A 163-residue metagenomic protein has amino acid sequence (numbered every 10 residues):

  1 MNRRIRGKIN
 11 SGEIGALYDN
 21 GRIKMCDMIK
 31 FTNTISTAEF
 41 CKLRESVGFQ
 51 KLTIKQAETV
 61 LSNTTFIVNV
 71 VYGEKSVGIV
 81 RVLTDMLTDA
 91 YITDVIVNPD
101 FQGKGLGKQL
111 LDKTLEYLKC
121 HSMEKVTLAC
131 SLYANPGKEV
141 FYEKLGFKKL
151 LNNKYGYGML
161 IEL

Functional and structural regions predicted by a protein language model:
Y18-K55: Short amphipathic alpha-helix that is part of the acyltransferase structural core
T59-N69, V126: A short helix-loop-beta-strand connector motif used in the catalytic cores of GNAT acetyltransferases and, in some
T65-V80: Conserved beta-hairpin
T84-I92, Q102, V126, N152: A conserved beta-turn-beta hairpin within the catalytic core of GNAT-like acetyltransferases that forms part
F101, G105-K113: Conserved acetyl-CoA pyrophosphate-binding loop and the N-cap/start of the following alpha-helix in GNAT-like
K119-Y155: Conserved active-site alpha-helix within GNAT-family acetyltransferase domains
